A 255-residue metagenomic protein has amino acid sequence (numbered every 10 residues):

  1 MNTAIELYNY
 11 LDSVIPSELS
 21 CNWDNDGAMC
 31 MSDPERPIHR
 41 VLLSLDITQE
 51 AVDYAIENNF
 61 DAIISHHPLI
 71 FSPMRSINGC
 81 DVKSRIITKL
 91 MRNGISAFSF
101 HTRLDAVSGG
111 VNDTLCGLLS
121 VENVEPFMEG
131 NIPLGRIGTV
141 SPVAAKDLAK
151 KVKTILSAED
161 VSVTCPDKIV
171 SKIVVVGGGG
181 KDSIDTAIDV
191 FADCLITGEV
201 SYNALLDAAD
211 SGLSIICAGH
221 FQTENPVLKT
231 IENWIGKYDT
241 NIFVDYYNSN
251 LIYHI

Functional and structural regions predicted by a protein language model:
M1-I255: Active-site catalytic microenvironments in core metabolic enzymes, especially phosphate/sugar-handling
